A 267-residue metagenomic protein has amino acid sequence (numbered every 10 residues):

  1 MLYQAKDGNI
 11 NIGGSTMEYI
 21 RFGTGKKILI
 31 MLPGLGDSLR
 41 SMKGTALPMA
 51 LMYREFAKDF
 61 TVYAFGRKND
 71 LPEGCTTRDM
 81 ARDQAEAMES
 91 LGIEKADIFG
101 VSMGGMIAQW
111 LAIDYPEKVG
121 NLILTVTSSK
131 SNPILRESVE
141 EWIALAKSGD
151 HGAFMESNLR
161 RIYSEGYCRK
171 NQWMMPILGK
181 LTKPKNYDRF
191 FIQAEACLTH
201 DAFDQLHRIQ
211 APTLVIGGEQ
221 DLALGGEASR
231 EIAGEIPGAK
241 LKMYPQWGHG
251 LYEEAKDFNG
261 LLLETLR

Functional and structural regions predicted by a protein language model:
G8-L71: Conserved HGGG/HGGXW glycine-rich cap/lid loop of the alpha/beta-hydrolase fold
D79-A96: Conserved acidic catalytic loop of the alpha/beta-hydrolase fold
A96, G100-G105, G218: Conserved alpha/beta-hydrolase "nucleophile elbow" surrounding the catalytic nucleophile
M106-Q109, I113, G120-G149: Flexible "cap/lid" loop of the alpha/beta hydrolase fold
P133-R136, A153-L198, D204-Q205: Conserved alpha/beta-hydrolase catalytic His-Asp/Glu region
I209, V215-G217: Short beta-strand/loop motif that positions the catalytic acidic residue of the alpha/beta-hydrolase fold
L222-A228: Conserved alpha/beta-hydrolase "acid-adjacent" motif
W247-G260: Catalytic histidine-centered segment of alpha/beta-hydrolase-like enzymes
